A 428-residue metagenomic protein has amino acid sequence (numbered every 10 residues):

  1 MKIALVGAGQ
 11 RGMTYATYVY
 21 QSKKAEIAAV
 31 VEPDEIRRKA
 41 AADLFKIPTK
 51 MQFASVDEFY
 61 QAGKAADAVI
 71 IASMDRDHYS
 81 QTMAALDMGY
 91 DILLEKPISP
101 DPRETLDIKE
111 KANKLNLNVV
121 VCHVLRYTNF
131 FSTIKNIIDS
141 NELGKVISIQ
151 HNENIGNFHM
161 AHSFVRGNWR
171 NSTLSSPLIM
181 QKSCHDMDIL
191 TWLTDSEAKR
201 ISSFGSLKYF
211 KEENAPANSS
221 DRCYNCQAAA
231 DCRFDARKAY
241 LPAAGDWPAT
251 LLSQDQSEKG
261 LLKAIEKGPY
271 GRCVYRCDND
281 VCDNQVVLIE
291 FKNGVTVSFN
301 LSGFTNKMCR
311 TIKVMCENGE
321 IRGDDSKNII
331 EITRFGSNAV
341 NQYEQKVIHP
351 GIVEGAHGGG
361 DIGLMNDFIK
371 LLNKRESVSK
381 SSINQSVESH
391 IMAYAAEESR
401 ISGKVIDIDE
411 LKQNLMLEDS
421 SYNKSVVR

Functional and structural regions predicted by a protein language model:
M1-I47: N-terminal Rossmann-like dinucleotide-binding module
G9, I47-K111: Beta-loop-alpha module in the N-terminal Rossmann-like domain of NAD(P)-dependent dehydrogenases, especially those
A29, A68, S148: Short, Asp-centered acidic motifs that coordinate Mg2+ and/or phosphate in catalytic or ligand-binding sites
I71, L94, V119-V121, Q150 (+1 more regions): Hydrophobic residues in well-ordered beta-strands that form the structural core
D107-V124, G144-I149: Rossmann-fold dehydrogenase core element
L125-R272, G403: Predominantly a Rossmann-like dinucleotide-binding segment in NAD(P)-dependent oxidoreductases
V281-R428: C-terminal helical cap and adjacent loop that interface with cofactors, partners, or active-site loops
